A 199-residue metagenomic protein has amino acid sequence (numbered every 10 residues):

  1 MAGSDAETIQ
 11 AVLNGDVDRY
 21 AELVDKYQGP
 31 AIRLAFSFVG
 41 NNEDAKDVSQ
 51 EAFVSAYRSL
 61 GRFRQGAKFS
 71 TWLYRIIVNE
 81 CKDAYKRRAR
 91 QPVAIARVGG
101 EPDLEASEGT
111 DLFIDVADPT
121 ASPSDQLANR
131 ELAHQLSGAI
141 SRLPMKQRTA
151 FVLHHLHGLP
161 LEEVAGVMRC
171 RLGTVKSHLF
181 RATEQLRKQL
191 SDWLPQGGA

Functional and structural regions predicted by a protein language model:
G3, I9-R33: A short, charge-rich alpha-helical start-of-domain segment used by transcription regulators
L13-N14, G40-N42, F53-K68, R87-A89: Sigma70-family region 2
V24-N42, S59, I140, Q189-D192: Amphipathic, Lys/Arg- and hydrophobic-enriched alpha-helical face
D47-V54, A67-N79: Structural recognition of an alpha-helix C-terminal capping motif at a helix-to-coil junction
G61-Q65, R75-R97, D103-L104, N129 (+1 more regions): Arg/Lys-rich amphipathic alpha helix in sigma70-family domain 2
K86-P92, L143-R148, T183-A199: Short, Lys/Arg-enriched C-terminal cap helix and immediately downstream tail that follows
D103-G138: Acidic, proline/glycine-rich intrinsically disordered inter-domain spacer in sigma factors
H134-T174: Helix-turn-helix DNA-binding module
